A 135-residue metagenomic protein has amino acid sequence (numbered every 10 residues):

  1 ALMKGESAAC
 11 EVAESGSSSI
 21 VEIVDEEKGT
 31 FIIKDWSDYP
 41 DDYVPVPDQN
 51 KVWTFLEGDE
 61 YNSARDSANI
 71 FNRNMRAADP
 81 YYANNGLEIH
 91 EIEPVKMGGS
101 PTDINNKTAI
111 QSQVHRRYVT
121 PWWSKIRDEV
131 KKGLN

Functional and structural regions predicted by a protein language model:
A1-E88, E93-N135: Nuclease and nuclease-like effector domains acting on nucleic acids or nucleotide cofactors
